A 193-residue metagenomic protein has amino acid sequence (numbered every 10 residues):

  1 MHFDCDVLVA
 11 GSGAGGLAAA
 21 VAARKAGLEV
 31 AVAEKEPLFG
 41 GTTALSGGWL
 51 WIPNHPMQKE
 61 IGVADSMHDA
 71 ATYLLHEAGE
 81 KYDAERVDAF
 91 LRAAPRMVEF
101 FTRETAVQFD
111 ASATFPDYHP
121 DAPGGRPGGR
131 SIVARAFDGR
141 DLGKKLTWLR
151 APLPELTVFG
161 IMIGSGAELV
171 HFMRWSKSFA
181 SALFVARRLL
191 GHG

Functional and structural regions predicted by a protein language model:
M1-D4: A short, basic/flexible loop-to-alpha-helix module at the beginning of a structural domain
D6-V32: N-terminal Rossmann-like FAD-binding beta1-loop-alpha1 element of flavoenzymes
K35-G193: Conserved N-terminal/central alpha/beta ligand/cofactor-binding core
